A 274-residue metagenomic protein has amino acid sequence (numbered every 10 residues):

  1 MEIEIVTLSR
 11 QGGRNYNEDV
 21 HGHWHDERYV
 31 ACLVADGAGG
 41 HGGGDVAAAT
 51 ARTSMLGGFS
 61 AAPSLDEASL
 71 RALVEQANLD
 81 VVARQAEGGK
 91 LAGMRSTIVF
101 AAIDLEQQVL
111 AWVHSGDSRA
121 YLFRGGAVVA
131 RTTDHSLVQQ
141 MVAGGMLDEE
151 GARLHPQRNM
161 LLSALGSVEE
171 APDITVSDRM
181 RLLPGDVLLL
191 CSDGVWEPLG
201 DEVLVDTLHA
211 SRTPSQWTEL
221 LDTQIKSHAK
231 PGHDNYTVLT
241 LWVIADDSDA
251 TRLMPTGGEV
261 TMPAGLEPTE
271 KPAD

Functional and structural regions predicted by a protein language model:
M1-D274: PP2C/PPM-type serine/threonine phosphatase catalytic domain
